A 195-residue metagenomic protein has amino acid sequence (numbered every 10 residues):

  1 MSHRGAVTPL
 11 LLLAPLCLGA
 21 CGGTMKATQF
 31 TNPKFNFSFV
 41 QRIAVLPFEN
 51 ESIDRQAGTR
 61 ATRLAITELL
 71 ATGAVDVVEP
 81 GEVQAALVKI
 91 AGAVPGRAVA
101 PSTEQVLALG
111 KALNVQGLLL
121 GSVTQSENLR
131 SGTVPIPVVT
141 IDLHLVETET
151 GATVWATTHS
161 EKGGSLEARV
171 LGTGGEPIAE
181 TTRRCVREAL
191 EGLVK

Functional and structural regions predicted by a protein language model:
M1-L10: Bacterial N-terminal signal peptides that target proteins for export
P9-G19: Bacterial N-terminal signal peptides
C21-Q41, A100-T103, L109-L113, P135-V138 (+1 more regions): C-terminal/domain-edge helix-coil "capping" segments
R42-P47, S52-S122, A152, A156 (+2 more regions): N-terminal segment of the mature soluble domain
S52, Q84, E127, G163-S165: Feature marks short, surface-exposed loop/turn motifs that line or immediately flank catalytic pockets and channel
R60-A61, P137-V139: Short coil-to-beta strand junction motifs in C2/discoidin
S122-E127, S160: Generic short beta-strand segments
N128-G132: Extracytoplasmic/secreted cell-surface and envelope-processing proteins
